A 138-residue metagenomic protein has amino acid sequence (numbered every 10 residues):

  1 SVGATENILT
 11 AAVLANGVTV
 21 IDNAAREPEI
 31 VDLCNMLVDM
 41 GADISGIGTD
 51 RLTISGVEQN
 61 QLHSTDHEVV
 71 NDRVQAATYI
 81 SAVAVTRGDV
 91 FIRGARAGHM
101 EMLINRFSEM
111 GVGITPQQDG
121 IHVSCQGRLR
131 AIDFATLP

Functional and structural regions predicted by a protein language model:
S1-P138: Short, structured segments at the rim of ligand-binding sites
